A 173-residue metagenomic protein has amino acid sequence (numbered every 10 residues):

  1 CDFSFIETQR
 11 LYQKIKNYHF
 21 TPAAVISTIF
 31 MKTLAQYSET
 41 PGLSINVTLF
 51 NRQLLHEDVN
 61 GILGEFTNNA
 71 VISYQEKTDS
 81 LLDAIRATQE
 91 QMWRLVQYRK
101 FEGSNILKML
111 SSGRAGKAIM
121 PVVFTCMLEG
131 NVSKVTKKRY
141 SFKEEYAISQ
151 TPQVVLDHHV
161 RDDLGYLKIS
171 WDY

Functional and structural regions predicted by a protein language model:
C1-T8: DNA breakage-rejoining catalytic core of tyrosine-based enzymes
D2, S73-Q75, H159, D172: Generic structural detector for well-ordered beta-strands
L11, L128, D172: Regulatory/sensor and coupling segments of signal-transduction and defense proteins
K14-S27, Y37-E145: His-Asp-centered acyl/peptidyl-transfer active-site segments
P22, H159-Y173: Histidine-centered acyl-transfer/condensation active-site motif and its immediate structural neighborhood
R139-L164: Low-complexity, glycine/alanine/valine/leucine- and proline-rich hydrophobic stretches
